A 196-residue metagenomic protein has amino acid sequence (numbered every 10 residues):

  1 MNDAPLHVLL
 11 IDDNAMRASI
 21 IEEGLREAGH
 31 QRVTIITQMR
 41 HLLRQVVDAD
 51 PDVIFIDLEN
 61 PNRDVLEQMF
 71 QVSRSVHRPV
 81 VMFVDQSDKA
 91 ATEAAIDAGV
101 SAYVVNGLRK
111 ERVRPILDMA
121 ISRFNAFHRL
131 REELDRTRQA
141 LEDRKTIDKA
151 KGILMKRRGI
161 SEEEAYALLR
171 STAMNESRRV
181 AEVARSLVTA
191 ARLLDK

Functional and structural regions predicted by a protein language model:
A4-M16, I21-L25, I54: Conserved acidic segment of CheY-like receiver
A18, M39-L43, D52-V72, D88: Conserved phosphotransfer microenvironments
G24, V113-N125: Receiver (REC) domain switch/output surface
H30-Q38, Q45: Short hydrophobic/Thr-rich beta-strand motif most characteristic of the beta2 strand and flanking loop of CheY-like
H77-S87: A short, hydrophobic beta-strand element within the central beta-sheet of small alpha/beta folds
A90, L108-L117: C-terminal output helix
D135-K196: C-terminal output/effector regions of signal-responsive regulators
